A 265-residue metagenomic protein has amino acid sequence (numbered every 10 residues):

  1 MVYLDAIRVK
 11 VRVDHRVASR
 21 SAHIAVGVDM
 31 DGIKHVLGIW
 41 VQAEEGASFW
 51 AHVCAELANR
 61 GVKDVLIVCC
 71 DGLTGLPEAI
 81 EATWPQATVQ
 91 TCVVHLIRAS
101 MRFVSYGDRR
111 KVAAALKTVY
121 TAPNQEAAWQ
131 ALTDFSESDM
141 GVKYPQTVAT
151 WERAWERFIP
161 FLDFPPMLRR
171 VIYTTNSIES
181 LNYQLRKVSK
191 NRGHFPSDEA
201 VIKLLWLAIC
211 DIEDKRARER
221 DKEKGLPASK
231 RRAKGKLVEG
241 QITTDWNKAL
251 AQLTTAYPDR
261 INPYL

Functional and structural regions predicted by a protein language model:
M1, S19, A47-A51, C70-P77 (+9 more regions): Amphipathic alpha-helical transducer elements in NTP-driven molecular machines
M1-C70, T74, E78-A79, T83-Q86 (+1 more regions): RNase H-like nuclease fold core
V17, Q42-G46, V68, V89-C92 (+4 more regions): A generic short alpha-helical patch detector that favors 3-5-residue windows in or near N-terminal regions
W84-R102: Inter-helix linker motif
I97-N124: Conserved phosphate-handling catalytic cores of large alpha/beta enzymes
T118-L265: Acidic/histidine-rich catalytic cores and adjacent linkers of DNA breakage/strand-transfer/modification proteins
